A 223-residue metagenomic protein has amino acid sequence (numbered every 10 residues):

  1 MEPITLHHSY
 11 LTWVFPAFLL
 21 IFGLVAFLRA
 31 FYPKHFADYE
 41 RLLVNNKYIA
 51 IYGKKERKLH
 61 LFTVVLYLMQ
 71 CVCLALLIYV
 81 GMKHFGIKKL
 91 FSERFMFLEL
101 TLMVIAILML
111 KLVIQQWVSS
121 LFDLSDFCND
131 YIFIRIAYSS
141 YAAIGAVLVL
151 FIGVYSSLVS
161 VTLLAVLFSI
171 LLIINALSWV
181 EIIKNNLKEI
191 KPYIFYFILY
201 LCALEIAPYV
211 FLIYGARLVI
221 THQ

Functional and structural regions predicted by a protein language model:
E2-I4, G81-E93, L158-S160, H222: Membrane-interface helix termini and inter-helical loops of multi-pass transporters
L6-D38, L110: Hydrophobic alpha-helical membrane-embedded segments
H7, L11, F15, L19 (+10 more regions): Hydrophobic, aromatic-rich alpha-helical transmembrane segments and their membrane-interface anchor motifs
L24-V25, V44-I49, L171-W179: Alpha-helical transmembrane segments and their membrane-interface exit regions
Y32-D123: Selected alpha-helical membrane-embedding segments in polytopic membrane proteins
C128-V210: Hydrophobic alpha-helical transmembrane segments and adjacent short intramembrane/lumenal linkers of inner/organellar
Y209-Q223: Juxtamembrane boundary at the C-terminal end of a transmembrane helix
